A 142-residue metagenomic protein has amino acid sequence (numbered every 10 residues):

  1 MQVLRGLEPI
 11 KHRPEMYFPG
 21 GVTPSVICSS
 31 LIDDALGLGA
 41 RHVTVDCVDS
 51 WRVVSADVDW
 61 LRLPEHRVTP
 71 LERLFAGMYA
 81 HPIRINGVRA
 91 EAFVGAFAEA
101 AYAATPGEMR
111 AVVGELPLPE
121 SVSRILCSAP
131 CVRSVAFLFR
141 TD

Functional and structural regions predicted by a protein language model:
M1-D142: GHKL (Bergerat-fold) ATPase N-terminal catalytic module, capturing the glycine-rich phosphate-binding loop and acidic
